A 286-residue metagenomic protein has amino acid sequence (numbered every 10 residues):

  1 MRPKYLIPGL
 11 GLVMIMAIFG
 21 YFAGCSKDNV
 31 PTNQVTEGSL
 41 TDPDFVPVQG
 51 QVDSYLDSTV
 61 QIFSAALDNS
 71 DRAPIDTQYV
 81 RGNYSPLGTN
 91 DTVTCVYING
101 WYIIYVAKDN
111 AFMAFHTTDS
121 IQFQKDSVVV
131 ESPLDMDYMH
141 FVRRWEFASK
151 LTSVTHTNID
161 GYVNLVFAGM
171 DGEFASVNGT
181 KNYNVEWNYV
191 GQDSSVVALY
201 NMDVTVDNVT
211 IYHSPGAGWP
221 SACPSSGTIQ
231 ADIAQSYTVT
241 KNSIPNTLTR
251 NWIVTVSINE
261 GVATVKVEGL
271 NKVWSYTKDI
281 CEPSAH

Functional and structural regions predicted by a protein language model:
M1-G11: Bacterial N-terminal signal peptides that target proteins for export
F19-G24: C-terminal motif of bacterial Sec signal peptides marking the signal peptidase cleavage site
D28-H286: Low-complexity, intrinsically disordered segments exposed to solvent
